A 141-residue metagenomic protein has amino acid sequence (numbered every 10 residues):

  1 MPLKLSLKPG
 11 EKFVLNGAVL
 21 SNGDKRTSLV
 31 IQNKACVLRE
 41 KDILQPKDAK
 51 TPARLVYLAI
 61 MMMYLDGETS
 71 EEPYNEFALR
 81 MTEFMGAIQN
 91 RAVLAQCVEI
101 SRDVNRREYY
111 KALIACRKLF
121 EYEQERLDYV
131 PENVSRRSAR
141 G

Functional and structural regions predicted by a protein language model:
M1-G141: Terminal leader/tail segments of proteins
